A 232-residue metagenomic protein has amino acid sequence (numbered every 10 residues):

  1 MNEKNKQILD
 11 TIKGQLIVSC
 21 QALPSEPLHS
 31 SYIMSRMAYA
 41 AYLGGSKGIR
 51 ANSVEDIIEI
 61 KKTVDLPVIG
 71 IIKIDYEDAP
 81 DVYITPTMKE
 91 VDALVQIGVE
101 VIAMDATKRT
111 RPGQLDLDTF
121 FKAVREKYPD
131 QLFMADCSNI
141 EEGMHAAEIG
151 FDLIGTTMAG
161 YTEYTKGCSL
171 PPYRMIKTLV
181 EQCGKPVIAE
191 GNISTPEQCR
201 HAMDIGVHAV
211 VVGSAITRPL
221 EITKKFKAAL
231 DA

Functional and structural regions predicted by a protein language model:
M1-A79, Y83-D92, Q96, K127 (+2 more regions): Conserved N-terminal beta1-alpha1 strand-loop-helix module at the mouth
M1-Q7, L23-L28, Y32, R174-A232: Alpha/beta catalytic cores of nucleotide-metabolism and tRNA/nucleoside-modifying enzymes
G14-C20, I49, V68-I72, I102-M104 (+4 more regions): Hydrophobic faces of well-ordered beta-strands that scaffold small-molecule active sites in alpha/beta enzyme cores
G14-V18, R36-M37, V68-I71, V99-V101 (+4 more regions): A short alpha-helix capping/helix-coil boundary motif
Q15, I84-T107, N139-F151, V187-D204 (+1 more regions): Electropositive, surface-exposed helix/loop patches at the edges of structured domains that serve as adaptable
Q21-L23, L43, I72-Y76, I97-R111 (+2 more regions): Glycine-rich phosphate-binding active-site loops on the catalytic face of alpha/beta enzymes
P27-S31, R50-I69, V82-T87, A106-V124 (+4 more regions): Active-site-adjacent beta->alpha loops and helix N-cap segments on the catalytic face of soluble alpha/beta enzymes
Y39-G45, V124-D130, E181-K185, G206-H208: Short, surface-exposed connector motifs at secondary-structure boundaries
